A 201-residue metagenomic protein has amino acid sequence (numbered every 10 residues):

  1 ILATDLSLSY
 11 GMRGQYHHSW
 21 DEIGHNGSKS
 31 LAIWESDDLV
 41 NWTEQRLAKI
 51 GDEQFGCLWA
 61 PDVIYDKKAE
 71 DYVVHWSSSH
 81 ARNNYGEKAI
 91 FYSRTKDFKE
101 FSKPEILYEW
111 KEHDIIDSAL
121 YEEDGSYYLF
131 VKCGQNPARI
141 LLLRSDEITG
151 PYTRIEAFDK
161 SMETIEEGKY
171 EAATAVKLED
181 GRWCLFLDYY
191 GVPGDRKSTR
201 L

Functional and structural regions predicted by a protein language model:
I1-L201: Carbohydrate-active catalytic/glycan-binding domains of CAZyme proteins, especially the secreted or lumenal ectodomains
